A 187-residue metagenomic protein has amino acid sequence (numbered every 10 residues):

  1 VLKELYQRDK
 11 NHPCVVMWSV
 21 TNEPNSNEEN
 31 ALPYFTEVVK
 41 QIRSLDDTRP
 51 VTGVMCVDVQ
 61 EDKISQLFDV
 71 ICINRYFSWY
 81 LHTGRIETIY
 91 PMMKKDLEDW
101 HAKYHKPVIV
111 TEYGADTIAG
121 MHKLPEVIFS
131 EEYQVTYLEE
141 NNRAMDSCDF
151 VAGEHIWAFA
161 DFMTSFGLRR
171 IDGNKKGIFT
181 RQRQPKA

Functional and structural regions predicted by a protein language model:
L2-E29, R75-F77: Active-site groove signature of glycoside hydrolases
V16-W18, P33, K40-S44, T52 (+1 more regions): Substrate-binding clefts and catalytic carboxylate motifs of secreted carbohydrate-active enzymes
M55: Glycine-rich beta-to-alpha transition loops that act as phosphate-gripper elements at the mouths of alpha/beta enzyme
